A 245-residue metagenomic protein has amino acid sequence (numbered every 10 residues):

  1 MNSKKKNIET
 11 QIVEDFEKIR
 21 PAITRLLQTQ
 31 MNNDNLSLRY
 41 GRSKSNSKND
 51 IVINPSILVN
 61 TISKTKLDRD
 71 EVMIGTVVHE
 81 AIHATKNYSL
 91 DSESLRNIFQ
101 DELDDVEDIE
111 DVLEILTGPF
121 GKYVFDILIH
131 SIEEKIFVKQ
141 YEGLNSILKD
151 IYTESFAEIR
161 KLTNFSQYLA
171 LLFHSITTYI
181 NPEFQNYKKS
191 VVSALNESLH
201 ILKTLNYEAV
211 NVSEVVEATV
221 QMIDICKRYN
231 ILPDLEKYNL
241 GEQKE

Functional and structural regions predicted by a protein language model:
M1-E245: Short, functionally important secondary-structure microenvironments
